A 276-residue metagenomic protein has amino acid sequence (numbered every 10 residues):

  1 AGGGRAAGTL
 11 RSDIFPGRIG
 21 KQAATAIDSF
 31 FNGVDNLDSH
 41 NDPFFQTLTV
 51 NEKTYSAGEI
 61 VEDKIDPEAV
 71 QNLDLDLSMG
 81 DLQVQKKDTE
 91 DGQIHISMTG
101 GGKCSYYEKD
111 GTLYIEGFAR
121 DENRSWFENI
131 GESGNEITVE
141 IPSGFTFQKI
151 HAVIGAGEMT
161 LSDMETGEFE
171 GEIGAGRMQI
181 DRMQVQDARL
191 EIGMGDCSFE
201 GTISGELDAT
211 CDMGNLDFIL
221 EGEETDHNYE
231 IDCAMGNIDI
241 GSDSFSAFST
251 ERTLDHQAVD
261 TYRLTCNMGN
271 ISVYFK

Functional and structural regions predicted by a protein language model:
G2-G3, G205: Generic signature of intrinsically disordered, low-complexity, basic-rich segments and short cationic peptides
G3-F118, E132-K149, E158-D163, E168 (+2 more regions): Short linear S-[DN]-x-LW-Φ motif typified by the pepsin-like aspartic protease active-site region
G80-L82, G134, G167-Q179, E206-T210 (+2 more regions): Charged, low-complexity, helix/coiled-coil-prone segments
F118-R120, I180-K276: Short, surface-exposed interaction patches in beta-rich subdomains that mediate adhesion/assembly near membranes
D121-W126: Short, charged/polar, Gly/Pro-enriched secondary-structure boundary elements
E128-I130: Short consensus segments that form the blades of beta-propeller domains, in both extracellular/periplasmic
I150-G193: Right-handed parallel beta-helix
